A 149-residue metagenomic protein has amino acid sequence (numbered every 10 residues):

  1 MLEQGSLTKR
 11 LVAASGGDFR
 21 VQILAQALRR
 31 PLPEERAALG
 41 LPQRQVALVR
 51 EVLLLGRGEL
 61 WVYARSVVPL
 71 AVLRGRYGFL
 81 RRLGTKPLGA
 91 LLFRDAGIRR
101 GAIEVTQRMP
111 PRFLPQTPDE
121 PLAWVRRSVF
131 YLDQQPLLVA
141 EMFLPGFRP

Functional and structural regions predicted by a protein language model:
M1-P149: Composition-driven recognition of glycine/serine/threonine/acidic- and proline-rich low-complexity segments and repeats
